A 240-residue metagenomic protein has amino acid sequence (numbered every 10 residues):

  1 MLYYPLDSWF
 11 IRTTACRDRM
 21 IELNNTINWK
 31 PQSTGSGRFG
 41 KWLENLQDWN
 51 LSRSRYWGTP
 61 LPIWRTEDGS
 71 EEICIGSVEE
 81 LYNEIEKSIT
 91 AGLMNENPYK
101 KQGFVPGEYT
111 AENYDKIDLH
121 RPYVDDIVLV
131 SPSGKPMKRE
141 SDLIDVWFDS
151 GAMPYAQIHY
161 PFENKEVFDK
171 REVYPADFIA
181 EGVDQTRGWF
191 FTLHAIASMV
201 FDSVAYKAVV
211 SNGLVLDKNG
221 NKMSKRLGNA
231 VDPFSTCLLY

Functional and structural regions predicted by a protein language model:
M1-L239: Structured secondary-structure scaffolds
